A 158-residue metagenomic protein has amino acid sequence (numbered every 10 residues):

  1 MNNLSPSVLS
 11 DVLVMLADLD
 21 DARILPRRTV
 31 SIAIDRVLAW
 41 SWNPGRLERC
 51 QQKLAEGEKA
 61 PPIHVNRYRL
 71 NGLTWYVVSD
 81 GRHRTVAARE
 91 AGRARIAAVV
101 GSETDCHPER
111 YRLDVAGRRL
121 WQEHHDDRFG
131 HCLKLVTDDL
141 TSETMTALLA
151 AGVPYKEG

Functional and structural regions predicted by a protein language model:
N2-S7, D11-V77: Short alpha-helix boundary/capping and kink motifs at helix termini
L25-P26, R82, D126: Intrinsically disordered, low-complexity sequence elements enriched in Ser/Thr/Gly/Pro
K59-A116: A short, basic-hydrophobic beta/loop patch
V86, E103-G158: Amphipathic, charge-rich alpha-helical segments that serve as recognition/docking helices
